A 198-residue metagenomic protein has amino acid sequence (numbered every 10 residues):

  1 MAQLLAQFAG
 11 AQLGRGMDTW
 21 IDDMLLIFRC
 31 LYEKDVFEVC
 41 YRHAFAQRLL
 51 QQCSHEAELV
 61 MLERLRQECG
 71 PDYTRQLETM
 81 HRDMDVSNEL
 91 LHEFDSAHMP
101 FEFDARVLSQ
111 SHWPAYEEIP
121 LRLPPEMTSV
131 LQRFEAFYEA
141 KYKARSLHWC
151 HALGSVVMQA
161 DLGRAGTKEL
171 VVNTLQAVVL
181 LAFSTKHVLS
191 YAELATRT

Functional and structural regions predicted by a protein language model:
M1-T198: Eukaryotic scaffold/interaction segments
